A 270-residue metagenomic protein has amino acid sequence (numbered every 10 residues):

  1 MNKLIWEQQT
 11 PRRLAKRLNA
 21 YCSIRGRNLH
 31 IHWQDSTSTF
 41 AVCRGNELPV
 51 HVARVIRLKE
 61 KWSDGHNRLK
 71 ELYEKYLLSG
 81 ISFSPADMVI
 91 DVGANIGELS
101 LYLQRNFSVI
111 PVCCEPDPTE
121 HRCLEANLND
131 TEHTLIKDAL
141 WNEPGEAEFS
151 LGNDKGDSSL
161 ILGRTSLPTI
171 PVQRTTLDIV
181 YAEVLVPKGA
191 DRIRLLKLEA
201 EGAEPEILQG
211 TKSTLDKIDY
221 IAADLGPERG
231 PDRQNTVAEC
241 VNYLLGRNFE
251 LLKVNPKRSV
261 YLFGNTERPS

Functional and structural regions predicted by a protein language model:
M1-C114, P118-C123, T236-Y243, E250-S270: S-adenosyl-L-methionine
G45-L78, W141-P187: Glycine-rich adenosyl-binding loop in Rossmann-like folds that engage adenosine-containing cofactors
D87-M88, V109-C113, T131-E132, V180-S270: Conserved acidic-Pro-Pro-aromatic motif
D91, N95, W141, A203: Conserved glycine-rich SAM-binding loop
N106, L124-H133: Short, conserved SAM-binding/catalytic segment of Class I S-adenosyl-L-methionine-dependent methyltransferases
D117, N127, W141: Residues in the short beta-alpha loop(s) of Rossmann-like NAD(P)-binding domains
T134-I136, Q173, L252: General small-molecule cofactor/ligand-binding pocket signal
D138, T175, L198: Cofactor-binding loops of NAD(P)H-dependent oxidoreductases, dominated by short-chain dehydrogenase/reductases
